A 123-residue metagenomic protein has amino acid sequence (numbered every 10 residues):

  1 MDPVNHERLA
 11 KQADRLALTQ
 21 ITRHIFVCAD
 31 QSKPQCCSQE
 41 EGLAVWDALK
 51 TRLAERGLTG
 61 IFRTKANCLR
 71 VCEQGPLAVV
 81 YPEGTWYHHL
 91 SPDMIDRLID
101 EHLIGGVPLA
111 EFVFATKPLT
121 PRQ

Functional and structural regions predicted by a protein language model:
D2-H6, Q20-I61, K65: Small-residue-enriched alpha-helical segments and adjacent helix-cap loops that form tight helix-helix packing
N5, W86-Q123: C-terminal binding/interaction regions
Q20, V80-Y81, G106: Generic detection of intrinsically disordered/low-complexity segments and helix-coil linkers/edges
S32-E55, Q74-M94, E101: Iron-sulfur (Fe-S) cluster-binding segments and ferredoxin-like electron-carrier domains, especially [2Fe-2S]
L69-V71: Short, charge-patterned binding micro-sites
